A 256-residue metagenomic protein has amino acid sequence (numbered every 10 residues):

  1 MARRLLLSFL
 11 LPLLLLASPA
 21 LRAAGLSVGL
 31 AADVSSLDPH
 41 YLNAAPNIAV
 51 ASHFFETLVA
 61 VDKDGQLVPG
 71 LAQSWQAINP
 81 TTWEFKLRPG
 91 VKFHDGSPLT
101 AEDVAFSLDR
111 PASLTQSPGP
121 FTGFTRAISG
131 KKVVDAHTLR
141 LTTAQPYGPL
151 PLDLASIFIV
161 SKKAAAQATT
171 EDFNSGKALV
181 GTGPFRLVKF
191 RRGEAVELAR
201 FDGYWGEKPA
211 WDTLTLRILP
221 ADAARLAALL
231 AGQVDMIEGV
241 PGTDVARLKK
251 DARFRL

Functional and structural regions predicted by a protein language model:
S8-A17: Bacterial N-terminal signal peptides
A24-D33, Q73, T82-F85, V104-L108 (+5 more regions): Short, well-ordered beta-strand elements
L26, V104, H137-L139, P146 (+2 more regions): Alpha-to-beta junction loops
G29-N79, D109, A178-G181: N-terminal lobe/hinge region of extracytoplasmic solute-binding protein
Q66, A155-P209, T213, A223 (+1 more regions): Gly/Pro-rich hinge or "lid" segments in bacterial periplasmic/extracellular proteins
S74-S117, R140, R225-A228: Aromatic- and charge-enriched surface segment that lines or borders ligand/interaction sites
Q76, T122-A165: Surface-exposed binding/hinge segments that line and control ligand-binding clefts or catalytic entry sites
K131, V188-A199, T215-L256: Extracellular/periplasmic solute-recognition and catalytic clefts
